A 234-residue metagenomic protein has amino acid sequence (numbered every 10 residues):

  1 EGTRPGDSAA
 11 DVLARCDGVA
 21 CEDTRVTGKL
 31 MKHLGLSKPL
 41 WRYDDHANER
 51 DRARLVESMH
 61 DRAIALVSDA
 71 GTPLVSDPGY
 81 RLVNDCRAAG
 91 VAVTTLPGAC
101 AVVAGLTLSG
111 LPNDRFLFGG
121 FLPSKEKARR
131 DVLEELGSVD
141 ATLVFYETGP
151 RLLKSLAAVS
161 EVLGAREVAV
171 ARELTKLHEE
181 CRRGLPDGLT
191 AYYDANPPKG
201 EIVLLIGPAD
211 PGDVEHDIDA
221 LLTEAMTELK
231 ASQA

Functional and structural regions predicted by a protein language model:
E1-H46: Glycine-rich, flexible N-terminal cofactor/catalytic loop recognition
V12-V19, G90-T94, T142-L143: Short active-site oxyanion
R25-T27, A101, R151, D210: Alpha-helix capping/helix-boundary segments
W41-R50, L122-K125: Conserved helicase motor
A47, A70-P78, S124, L152: Acidic, metal-coordinating catalytic cores used for nucleic-acid/nucleotide bond scission and strand-transfer chemistry
R52-C100, A104: Glycine/small-residue-rich loop that forms an oxyanion/phosphate-binding "nest" at active or ligand-binding sites
A63, T142, G149-Q233: A contiguous loop/helix-start segment that scaffolds small-molecule binding in enzyme catalytic cores
R81-V139: Class I SAM-dependent methyltransferase SAM-binding "motif I" and its flanking Rossmann-like core
